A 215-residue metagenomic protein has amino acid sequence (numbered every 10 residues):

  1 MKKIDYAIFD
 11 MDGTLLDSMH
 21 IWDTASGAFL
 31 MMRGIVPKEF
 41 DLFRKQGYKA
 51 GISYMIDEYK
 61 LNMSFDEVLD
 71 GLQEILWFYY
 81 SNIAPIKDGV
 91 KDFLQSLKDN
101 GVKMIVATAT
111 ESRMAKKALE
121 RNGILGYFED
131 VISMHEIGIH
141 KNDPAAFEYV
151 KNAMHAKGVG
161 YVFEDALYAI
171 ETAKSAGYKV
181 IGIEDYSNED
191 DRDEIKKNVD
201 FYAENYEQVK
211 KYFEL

Functional and structural regions predicted by a protein language model:
M1-D5, Q95-K98, S112, K116-L215: Asp-based, Mg2+/Mn2+-dependent phosphohydrolase catalytic module
K2-K91, K98-N100: N-terminal helical cap/lid subdomain that shapes the substrate entry/recognition surface in HAD-like hydrolases
T14, T108-T110, E184: Conserved phosphate-coupling serine/threonine residues in phosphotransfer and NTP-handling enzymes
L15, M104-A107, I139, V162-F163: Conserved SAM-binding loop
I21, F43-G47, P85-G89, T110 (+4 more regions): Short beta->alpha linker loops
I75-F78, K103-V106, S133-H135, K174-A176: N-terminal start-of-chain detector that recognizes signal peptides and the immediate post-cleavage beginning
